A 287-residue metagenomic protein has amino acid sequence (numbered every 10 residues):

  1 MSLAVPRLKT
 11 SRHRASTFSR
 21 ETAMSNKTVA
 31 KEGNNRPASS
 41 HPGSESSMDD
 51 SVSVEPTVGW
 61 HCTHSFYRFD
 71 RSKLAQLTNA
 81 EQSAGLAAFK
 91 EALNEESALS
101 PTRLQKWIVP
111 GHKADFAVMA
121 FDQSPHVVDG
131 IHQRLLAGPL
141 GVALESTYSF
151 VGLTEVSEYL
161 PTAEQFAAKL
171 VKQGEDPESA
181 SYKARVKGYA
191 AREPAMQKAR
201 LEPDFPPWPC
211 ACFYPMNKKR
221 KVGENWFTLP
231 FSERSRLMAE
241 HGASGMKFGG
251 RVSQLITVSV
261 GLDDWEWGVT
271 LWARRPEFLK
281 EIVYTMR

Functional and structural regions predicted by a protein language model:
S2-A23: Short, Lys/Arg-enriched N-terminal segments with co-localized hydrophobic residues within the first ~10-30 amino acids
T22, K73, D264-E266: Solvent-exposed, flexible loop/coil residues
S25-N94, Q123-V128, E155-G242: Short S/T/G/P-rich N-terminal loop/turn motif that feeds into the first structured element of a domain
K27-V29, G33, P42-G43, A75 (+5 more regions): An amphipathic, aromatic/His-enriched active-site/gating alpha helix that lines ligand/cofactor pockets
S65, P110-S124, C212-M216, G261-I282 (+1 more regions): Short, well-ordered beta-strand segments in beta-rich or mixed alpha/beta enzyme and ligand-binding folds
L93-A114, G141-T154, E240-W265, I282: Short, glycine- and small/hydrophobic-rich beta-strand elements in well-ordered beta-sheets
T102-A137: Extended cationic-aromatic binding surfaces that line active-site or macromolecule-binding grooves and engage
